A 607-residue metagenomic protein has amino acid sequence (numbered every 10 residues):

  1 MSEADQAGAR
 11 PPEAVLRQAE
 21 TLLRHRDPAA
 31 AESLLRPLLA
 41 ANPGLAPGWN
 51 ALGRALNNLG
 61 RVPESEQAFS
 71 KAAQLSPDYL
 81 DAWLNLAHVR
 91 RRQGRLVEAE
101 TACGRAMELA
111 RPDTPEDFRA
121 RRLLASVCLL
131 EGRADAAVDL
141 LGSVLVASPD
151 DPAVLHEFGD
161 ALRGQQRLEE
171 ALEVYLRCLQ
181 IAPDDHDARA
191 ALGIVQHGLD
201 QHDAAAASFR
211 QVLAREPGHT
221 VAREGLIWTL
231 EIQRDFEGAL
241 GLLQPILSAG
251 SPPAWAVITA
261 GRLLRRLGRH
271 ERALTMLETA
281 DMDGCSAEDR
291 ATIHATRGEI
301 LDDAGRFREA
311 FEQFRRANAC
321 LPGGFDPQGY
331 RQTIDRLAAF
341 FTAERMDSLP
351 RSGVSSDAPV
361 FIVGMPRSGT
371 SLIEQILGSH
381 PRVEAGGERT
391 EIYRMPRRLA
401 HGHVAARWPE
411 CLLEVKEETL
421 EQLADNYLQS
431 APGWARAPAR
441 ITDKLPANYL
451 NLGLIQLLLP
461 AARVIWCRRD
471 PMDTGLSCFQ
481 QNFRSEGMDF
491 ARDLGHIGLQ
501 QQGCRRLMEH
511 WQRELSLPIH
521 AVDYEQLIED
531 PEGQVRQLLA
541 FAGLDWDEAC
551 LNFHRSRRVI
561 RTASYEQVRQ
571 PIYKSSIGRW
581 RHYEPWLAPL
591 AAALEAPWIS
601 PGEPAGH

Functional and structural regions predicted by a protein language model:
E13, P47, D81, P115-R119 (+5 more regions): Start-of-helix register in tetratricopeptide repeats
A41, L75, L109-D113, A147 (+5 more regions): Structural marker of alpha-solenoid helical repeat scaffolds
L240-L242, L267-S286, T292-S356, C411-L413 (+4 more regions): PAPS-dependent sulfotransferases, especially Golgi type II membrane carbohydrate sulfotransferases
G353-L457, R463: Phosphate-binding active sites in nucleotide-utilizing proteins
